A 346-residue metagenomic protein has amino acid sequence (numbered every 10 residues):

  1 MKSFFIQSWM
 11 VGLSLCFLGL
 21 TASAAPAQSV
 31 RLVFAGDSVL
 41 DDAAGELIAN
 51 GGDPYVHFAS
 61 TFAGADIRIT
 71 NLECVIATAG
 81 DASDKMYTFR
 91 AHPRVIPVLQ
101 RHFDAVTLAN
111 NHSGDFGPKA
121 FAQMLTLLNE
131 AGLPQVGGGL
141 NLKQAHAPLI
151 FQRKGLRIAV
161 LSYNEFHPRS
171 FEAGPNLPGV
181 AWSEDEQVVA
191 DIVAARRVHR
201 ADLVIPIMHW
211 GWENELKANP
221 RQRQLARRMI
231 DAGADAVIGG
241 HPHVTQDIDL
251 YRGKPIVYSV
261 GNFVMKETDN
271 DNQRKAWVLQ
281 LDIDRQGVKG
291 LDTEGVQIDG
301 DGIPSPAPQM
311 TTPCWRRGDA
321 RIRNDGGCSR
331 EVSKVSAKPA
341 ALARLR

Functional and structural regions predicted by a protein language model:
M1-Q7: Positively charged n-region of N-terminal signal peptides that target proteins for export
S8-T21: Bacterial N-terminal signal peptides
A25-R346: Acidic, metal/ion-coordinating pockets
